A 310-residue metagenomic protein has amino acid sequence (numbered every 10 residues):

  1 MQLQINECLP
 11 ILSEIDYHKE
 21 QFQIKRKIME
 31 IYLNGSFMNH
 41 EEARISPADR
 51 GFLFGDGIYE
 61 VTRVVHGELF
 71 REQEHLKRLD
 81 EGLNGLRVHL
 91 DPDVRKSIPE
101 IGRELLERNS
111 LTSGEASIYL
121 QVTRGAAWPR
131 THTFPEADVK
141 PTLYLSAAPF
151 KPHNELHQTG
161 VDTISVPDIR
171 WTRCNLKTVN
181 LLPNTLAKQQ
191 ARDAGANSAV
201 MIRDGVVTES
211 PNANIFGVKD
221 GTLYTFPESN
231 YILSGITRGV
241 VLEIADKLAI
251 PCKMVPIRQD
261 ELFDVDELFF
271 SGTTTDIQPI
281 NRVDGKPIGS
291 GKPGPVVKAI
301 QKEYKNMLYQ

Functional and structural regions predicted by a protein language model:
D16-H18: Intrinsic-disorder-associated, low-complexity terminal segments enriched in Asp/Asn/His/Tyr and depleted of Lys/Arg
F22-A199, R203-V206, E243-Q310: Conserved alpha/beta cores of soluble small-molecule-handling proteins
V206-E228: Glycine- and Gly-Pro-enriched alpha-helical subdomains that act as flexible, kink-prone "lid/hinge" or packing modules
P211-A213, Y231-I232, G272-D276: Glycine-rich phosphate/pyrophosphate-binding beta-alpha loops
G235-V240: Feature captures the catalytic cores and cofactor-binding loops of soluble hydro-lyases/lyases that act on carboxylate
